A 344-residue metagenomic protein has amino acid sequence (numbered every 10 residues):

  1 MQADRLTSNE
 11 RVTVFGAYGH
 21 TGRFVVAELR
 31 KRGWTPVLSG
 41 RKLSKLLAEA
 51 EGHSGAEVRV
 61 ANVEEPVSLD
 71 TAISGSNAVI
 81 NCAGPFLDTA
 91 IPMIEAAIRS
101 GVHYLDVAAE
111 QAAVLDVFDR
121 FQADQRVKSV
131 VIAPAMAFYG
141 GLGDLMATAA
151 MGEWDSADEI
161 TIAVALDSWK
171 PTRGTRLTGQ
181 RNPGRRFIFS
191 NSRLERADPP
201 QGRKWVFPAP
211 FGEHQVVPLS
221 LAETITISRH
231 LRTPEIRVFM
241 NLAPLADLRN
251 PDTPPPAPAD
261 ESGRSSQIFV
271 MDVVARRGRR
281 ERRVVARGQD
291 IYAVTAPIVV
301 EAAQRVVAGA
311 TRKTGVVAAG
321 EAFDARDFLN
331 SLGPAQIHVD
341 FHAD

Functional and structural regions predicted by a protein language model:
V12-R32: N-terminal Rossmann NAD(P)H-binding glycine-rich loop of SDR-like oxidoreductase domains
F15, G152-R283, A293: Active-site-lining helix/loop region of Rossmann-like oxidoreductase modules
T35-V37: Short beta-strand element of Class I
S39, C82, V107: The conserved SAM/SAH-binding core of class I Rossmann-like methyltransferase domains, concentrating on the hydrophobic
S39-L43, N62-V63: N-terminal Rossmann-fold cofactor-binding loop
V60-S76, C82-D88: Conserved Rossmann-fold cofactor-binding substructure of NAD(P)-dependent oxidoreductases
F86-R185: Glycine-/Pro-rich loop/turn segments that contact NAD(P) or position catalytic residues in Rossmann-like domains
A246-D344: C-terminal active-site/capping subdomain that shapes the small-molecule cofactor and substrate pocket of enzyme
